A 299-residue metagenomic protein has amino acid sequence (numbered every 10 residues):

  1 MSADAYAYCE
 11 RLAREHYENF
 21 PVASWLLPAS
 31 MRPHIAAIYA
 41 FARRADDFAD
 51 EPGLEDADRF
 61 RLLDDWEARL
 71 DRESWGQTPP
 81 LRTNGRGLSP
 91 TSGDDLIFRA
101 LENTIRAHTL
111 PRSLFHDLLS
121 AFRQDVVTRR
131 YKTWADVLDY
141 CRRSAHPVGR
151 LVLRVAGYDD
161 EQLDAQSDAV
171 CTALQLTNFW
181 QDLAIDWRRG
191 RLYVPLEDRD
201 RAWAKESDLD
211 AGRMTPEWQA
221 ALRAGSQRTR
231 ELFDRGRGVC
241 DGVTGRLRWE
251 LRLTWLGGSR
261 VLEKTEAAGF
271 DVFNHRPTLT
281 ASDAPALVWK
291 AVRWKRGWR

Functional and structural regions predicted by a protein language model:
M1-G76, S92-Q175, W180-R299: Catalytic cores of Mg2+-dependent Asp-rich isoprenoid enzymes
G76-P80, G85-T91: N-terminal amphipathic/hydrophobic targeting modules at extreme N-termini, encompassing cleavable Sec/SRP-type signal
